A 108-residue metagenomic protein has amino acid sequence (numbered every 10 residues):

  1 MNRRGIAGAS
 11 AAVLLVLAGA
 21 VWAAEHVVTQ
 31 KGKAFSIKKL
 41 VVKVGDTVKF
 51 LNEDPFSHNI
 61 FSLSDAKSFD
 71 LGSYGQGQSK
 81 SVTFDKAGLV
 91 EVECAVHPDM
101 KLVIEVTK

Functional and structural regions predicted by a protein language model:
N2-K108: Extracytoplasmic copper-binding redox domains, predominantly the cupredoxin/blue-copper superfamily
